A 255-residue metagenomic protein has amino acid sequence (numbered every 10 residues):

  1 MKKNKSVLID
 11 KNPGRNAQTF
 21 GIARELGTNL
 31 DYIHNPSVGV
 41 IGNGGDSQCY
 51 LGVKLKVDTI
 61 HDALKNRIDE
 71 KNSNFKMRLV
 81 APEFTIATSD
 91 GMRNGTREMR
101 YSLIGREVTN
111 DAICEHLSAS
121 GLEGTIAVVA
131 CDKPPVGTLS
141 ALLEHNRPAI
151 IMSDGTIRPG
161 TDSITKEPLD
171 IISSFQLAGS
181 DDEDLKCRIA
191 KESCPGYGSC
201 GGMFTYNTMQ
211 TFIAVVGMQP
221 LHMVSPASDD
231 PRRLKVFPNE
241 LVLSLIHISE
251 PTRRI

Functional and structural regions predicted by a protein language model:
M1-N35, D62: N-terminal amphipathic/basic leader segments beginning at the initiator methionine
F20-A23, K76-A127, D181-D184, S249: Glycine-rich oxoanion-binding loops at beta->alpha junctions
V38-Q48, T85-M99, L117, A190-C194 (+1 more regions): Gly-rich Lys/Arg/Thr-decorated short loops/hinges at beta-loop-alpha junctions or inter-strand turns that position
V40-I41, L117-T138, A149-S153: A short, small-residue-rich loop immediately preceding and capping a beta-strand
C49-L51, E107-D111, C131-L139, P159-T161 (+1 more regions): Short glycine/serine/threonine-rich phosphate/pyrophosphate-binding segments that cradle anionic phosphate groups
V136-P195: Glycine/threonine-rich beta-strand-loop-alpha-helix active-site module that forms ligand/phosphate-binding
A214-E240: Terminal amphipathic helices with adjacent charged low-complexity linkers/tails
I246-I255: Single conserved hydrophobic/aromatic residue that forms the stacking wall/gate of nucleotide- or nucleobase-binding
